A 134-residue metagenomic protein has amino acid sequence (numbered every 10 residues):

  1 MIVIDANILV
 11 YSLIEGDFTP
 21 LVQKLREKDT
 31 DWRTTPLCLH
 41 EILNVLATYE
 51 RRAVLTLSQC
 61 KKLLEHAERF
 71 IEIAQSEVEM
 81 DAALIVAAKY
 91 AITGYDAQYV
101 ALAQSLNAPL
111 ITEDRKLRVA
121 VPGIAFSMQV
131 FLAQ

Functional and structural regions predicted by a protein language model:
M1, V100-Q134: Acidic, PIN/NYN-like endoribonuclease modules and their adjacent C-terminal/linker elements
M1-L37, Y49-K61, Q134: Short, well-structured N-terminal submotif of metal-dependent ribonuclease cores
I8-L9, C38, Y99, K116-L117: Alpha-helix capping/helix-boundary segments
Y11-L13, V45, A120: Residues that scaffold the ATP/ADP-binding catalytic core of kinase and kinase-like folds
K28-W32, Y49-R52, A67-A74, V86-Y90: Alpha-helix C-capping/helix-to-loop hinge sites
E41-L46, L63-H66, A82: A general alpha-helix detector
N44-R51, S105: Short glycine/serine- and small hydrophobic-enriched flexible loop segments
E72-P109, E113: Active-site neighborhoods of divalent-metal-dependent phosphate/nucleic-acid chemistry enzymes
